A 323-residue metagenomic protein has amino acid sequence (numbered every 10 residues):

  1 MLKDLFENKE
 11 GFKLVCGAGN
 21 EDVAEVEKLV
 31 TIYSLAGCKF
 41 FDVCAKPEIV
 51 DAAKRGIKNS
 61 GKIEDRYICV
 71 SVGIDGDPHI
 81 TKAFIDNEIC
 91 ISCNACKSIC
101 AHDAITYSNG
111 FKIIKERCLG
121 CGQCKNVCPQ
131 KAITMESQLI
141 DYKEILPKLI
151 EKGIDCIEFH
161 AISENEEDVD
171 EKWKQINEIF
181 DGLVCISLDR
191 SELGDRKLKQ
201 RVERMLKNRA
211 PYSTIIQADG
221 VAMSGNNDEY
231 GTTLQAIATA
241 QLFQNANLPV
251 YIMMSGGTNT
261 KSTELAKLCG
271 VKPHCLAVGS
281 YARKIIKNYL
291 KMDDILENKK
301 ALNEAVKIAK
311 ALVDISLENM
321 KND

Functional and structural regions predicted by a protein language model:
M1-G17, K321: N-terminal amphipathic alpha-helix/helix-capping segment at the start of soluble metabolic enzymes
C16-E21, E25-E27, C38-K39, A45 (+3 more regions): Conserved mixed alpha/beta catalytic, RNA-binding, or beta-rich assembly cores of soluble enzyme, regulatory
E27, K46-K62: Glycine-rich, positively charged N-terminal anion/phosphate-binding segment
I32-C38: A short, Lys/Arg-enriched amphipathic alpha-helix followed by its capping loop at the start of a domain
Y33, A53, I157: Conserved, mostly hydrophobic/aromatic
G61-T81: Glycine-rich, aromatic-flanked loop segments that form ligand/cofactor-binding clefts across common enzyme folds
S92: Ligand-binding face of N-terminal immunoglobulin V-set domains in extracellular IgSF glycoproteins
A95-K112, Q123-L139: Iron-sulfur cluster-binding cysteine motifs and their immediate structural context in ferredoxin-like electron-transfer
